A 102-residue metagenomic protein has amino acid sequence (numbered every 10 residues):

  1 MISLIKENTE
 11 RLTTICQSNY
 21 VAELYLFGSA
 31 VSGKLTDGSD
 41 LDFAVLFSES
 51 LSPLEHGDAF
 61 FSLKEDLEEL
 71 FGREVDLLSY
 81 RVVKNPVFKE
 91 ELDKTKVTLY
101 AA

Functional and structural regions predicted by a protein language model:
M1-Y25, V31-G33, D37, S50-A102: Catalytic core of pol beta-like nucleotidyltransferases
S39-L41: Change "...and in nucleic-acid phosphodiester-cleaving endonucleases..." to "...and in nucleic-acid processing enzymes
A44-L46: Short hydrophobic/aromatic beta-strand micro-patches that form the beta-sheet surface supporting nucleotide- or nucleic
